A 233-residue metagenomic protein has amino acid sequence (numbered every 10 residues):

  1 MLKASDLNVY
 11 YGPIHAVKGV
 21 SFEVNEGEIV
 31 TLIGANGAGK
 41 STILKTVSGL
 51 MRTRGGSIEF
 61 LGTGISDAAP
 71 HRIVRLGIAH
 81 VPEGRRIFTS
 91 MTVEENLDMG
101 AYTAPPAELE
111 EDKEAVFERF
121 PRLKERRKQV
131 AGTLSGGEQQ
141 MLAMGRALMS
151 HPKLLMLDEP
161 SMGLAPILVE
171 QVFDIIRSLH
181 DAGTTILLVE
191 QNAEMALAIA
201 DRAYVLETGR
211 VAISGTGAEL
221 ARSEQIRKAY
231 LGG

Functional and structural regions predicted by a protein language model:
M1-G233: Glycine-rich phosphate-binding loops of nucleotide-dependent enzymes
